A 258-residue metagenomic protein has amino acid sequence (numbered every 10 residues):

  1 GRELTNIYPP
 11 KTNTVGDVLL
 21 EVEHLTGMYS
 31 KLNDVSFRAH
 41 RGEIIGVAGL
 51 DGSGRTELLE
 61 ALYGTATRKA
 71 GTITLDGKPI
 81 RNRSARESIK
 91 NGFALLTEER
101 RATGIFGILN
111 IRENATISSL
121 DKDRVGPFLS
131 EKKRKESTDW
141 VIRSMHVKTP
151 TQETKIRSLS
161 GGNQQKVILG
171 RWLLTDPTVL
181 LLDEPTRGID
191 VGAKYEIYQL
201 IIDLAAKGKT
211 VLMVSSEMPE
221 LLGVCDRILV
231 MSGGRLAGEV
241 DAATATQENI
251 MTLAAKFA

Functional and structural regions predicted by a protein language model:
G1-A258: Glycine-rich phosphate-binding loops of nucleotide-dependent enzymes
